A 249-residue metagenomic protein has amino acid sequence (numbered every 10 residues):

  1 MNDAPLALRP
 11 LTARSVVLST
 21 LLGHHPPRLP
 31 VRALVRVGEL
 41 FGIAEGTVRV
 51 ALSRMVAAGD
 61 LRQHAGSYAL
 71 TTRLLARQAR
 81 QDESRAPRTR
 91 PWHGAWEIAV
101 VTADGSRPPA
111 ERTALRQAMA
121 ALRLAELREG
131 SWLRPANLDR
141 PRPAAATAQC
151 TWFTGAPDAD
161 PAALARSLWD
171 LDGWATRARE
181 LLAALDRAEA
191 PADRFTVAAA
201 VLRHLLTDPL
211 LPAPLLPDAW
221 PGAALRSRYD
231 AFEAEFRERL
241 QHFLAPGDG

Functional and structural regions predicted by a protein language model:
M1-T20, A86: Short alpha-helical segments that sit at the start of domains
P27-G38: Short acidic, hydrophobic short linear motifs in intrinsically disordered regions
I43-R54: Short amphipathic alpha-helical interaction segments
V56-A65: A short, conserved structural fragment
G66-T72: Minor-groove-contacting beta-hairpin "wing" of winged helix-turn-helix DNA-binding domains
A76-E97: Short, amphipathic alpha-helical interaction segments positioned at domain boundaries
G105-E189: Mid-protein regulatory/catalytic core that forms ligand/cofactor-binding pockets and protein-protein interaction
D158-G249: Charged, low-complexity intrinsically disordered regulatory/assembly segments
